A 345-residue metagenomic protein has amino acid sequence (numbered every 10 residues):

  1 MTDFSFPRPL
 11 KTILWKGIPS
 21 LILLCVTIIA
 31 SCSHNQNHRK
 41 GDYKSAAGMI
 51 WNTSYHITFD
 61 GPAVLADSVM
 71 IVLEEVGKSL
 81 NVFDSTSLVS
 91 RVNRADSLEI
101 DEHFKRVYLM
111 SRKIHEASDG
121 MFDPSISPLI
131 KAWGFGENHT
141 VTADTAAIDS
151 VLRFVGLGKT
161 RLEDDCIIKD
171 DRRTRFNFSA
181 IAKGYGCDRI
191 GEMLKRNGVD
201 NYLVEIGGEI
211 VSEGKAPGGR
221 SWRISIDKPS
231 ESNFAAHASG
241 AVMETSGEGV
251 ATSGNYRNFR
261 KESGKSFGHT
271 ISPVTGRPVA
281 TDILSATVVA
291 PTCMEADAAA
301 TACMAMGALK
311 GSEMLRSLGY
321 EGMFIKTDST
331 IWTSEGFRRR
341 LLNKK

Functional and structural regions predicted by a protein language model:
T2-L21, I28-K345: Mature catalytic core of soluble alpha/beta enzymes
